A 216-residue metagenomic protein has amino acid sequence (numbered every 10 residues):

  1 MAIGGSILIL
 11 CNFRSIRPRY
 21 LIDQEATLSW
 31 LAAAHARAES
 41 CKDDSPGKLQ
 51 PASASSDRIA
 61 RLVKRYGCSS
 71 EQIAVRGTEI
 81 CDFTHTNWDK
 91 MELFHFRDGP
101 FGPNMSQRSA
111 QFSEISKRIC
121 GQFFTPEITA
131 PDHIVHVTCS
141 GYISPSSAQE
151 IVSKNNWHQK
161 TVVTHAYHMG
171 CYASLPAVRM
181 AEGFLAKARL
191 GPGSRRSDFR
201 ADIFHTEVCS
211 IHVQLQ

Functional and structural regions predicted by a protein language model:
M1-A130: Conserved "HGTGT" condensation-loop signature of ketosynthase/thiolase-family condensing enzymes that catalyze
A2, S116-D132, C139-Q216: Acyl-thioester C-C bond-transforming condensing/cleaving domain
C11-F13, V137, F204: Short hydrophobic segments within beta-strands
